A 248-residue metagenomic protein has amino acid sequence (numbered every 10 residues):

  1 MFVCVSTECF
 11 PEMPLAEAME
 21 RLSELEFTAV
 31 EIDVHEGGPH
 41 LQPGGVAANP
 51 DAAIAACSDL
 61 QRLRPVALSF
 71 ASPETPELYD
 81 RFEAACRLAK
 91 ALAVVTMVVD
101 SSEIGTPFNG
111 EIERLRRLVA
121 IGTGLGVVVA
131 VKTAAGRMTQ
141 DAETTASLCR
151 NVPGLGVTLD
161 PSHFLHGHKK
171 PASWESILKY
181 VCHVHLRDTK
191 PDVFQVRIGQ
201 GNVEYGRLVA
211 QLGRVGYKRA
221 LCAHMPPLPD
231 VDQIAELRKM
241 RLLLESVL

Functional and structural regions predicted by a protein language model:
M1-T7, P11-A29, C57-Q61, L88-A93 (+2 more regions): Histidine-acidic metal/acid-base catalytic patches
S6-F10, D33-G37, F70-P73, S101-I104 (+4 more regions): Active-site beta-loop-alpha junctions enriched in small/polar residues
C9, A47-A48, P76, D80 (+3 more regions): Conserved phosphate-coordination/catalytic loops
E17, D59-R64, P73-L159, L165-H168 (+2 more regions): Active-site acidic/histidine proton-transfer and metal-coordination neighborhood in alpha/beta enzyme cores
V30-E31, V66-L68, M97-V99, V129 (+3 more regions): Hydrophobic residues within beta-strands of alpha/beta enzymes
E31-C57, G105: Glycine-rich, proline-tolerant flexible connector loops at the mouths of alpha/beta enzymes
Q42-G44, S102, V193-V196: Vicinal oxygen chelate
A48-L60, R114-G124, S173, R207-Q211: Catalytic-core regions built around general acid/base machinery
